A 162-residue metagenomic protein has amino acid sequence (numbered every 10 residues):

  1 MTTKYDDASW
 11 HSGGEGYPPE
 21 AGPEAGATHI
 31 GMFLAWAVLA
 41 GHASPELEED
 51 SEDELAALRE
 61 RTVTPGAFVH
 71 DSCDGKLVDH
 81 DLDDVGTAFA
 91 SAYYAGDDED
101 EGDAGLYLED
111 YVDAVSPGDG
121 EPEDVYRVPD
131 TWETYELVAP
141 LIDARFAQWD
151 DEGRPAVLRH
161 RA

Functional and structural regions predicted by a protein language model:
M1, R154-A162: N-terminal domain-onset segments
M1-F68, S72, L77, D81: N-terminal low-complexity, intrinsically disordered segments
K4-P19, G120, R127-R154: Polar/charged low-complexity regulatory segments
A35-V38, S116, D143-F146: Alpha-helical repeat scaffolds in large eukaryotic proteins
E54-L55, A90, R159: Short, surface-exposed, charged/polar-biased interaction segments
E60-L137: Amphipathic protein-protein interaction modules
